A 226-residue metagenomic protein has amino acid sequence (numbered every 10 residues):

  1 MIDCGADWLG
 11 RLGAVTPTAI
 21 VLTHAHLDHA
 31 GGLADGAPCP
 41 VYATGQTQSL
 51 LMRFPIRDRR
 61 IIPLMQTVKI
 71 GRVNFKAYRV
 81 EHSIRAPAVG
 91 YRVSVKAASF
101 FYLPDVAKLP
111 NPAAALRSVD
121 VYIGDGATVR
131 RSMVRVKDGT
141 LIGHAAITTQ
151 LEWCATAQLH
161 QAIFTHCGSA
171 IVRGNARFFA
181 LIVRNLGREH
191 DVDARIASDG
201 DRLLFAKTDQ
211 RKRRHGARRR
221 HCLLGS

Functional and structural regions predicted by a protein language model:
M1-A25, G31, N111-P112: Pre-active-site segment of Zn-dependent metallo-hydrolases
M1-V15, P87-P104, V121: Conserved beta-strand hairpin/beta-sheet module of binuclear metal-dependent hydrolase folds, prominently
I2-G5, R57-I61, F101-A107, H144: Short gly/ser/thr-rich secondary-structure transition/capping motifs
D3-D7, A25, Q46, V80-H82 (+4 more regions): Active-site metal-binding loops of divalent metal-dependent hydrolases
P17, P38-C39, I56-D58, S118-D120 (+2 more regions): Short, well-ordered alpha-helix to beta-strand connector turns
A43-V89, S94-A97, D199-G200, F205-A206: Metallo-beta-lactamase
L109-D201: Cap/insert and terminal regions of metallo-dependent hydrolase folds
Q210-S226: N-terminal low-complexity segments that are often proline-rich with Ser/Thr-Pro
